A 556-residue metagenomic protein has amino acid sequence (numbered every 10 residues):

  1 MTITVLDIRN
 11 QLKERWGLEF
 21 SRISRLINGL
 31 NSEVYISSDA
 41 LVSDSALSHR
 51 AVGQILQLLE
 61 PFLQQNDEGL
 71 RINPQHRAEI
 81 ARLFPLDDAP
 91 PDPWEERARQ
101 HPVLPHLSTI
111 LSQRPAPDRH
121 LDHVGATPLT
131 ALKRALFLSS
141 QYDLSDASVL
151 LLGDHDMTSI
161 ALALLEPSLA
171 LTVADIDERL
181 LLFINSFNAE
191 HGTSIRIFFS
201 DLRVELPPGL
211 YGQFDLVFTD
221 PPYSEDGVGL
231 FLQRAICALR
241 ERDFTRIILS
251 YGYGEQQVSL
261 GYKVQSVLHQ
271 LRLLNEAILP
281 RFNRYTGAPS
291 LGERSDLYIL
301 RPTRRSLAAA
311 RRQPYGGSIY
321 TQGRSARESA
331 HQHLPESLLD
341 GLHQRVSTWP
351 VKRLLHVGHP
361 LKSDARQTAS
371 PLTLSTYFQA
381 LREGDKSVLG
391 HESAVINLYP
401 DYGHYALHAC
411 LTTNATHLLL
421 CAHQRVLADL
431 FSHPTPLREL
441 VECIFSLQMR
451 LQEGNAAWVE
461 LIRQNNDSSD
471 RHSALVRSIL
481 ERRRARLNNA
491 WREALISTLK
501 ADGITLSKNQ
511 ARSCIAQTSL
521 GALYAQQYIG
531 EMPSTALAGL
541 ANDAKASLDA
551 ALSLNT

Functional and structural regions predicted by a protein language model:
T2-L150, H155-L164, S347, V351-E383 (+2 more regions): S-adenosyl-L-methionine
L164-L171, N414-T416: Conserved S-adenosyl-L-methionine
A174-G212, L216: S-adenosyl-L-methionine
R203-V217, E225, L354, L381-A394: A short acidic, Gly/Pro-enriched loop at the edge of an enzyme's catalytic core that lines a small-molecule cofactor
Y223-A235: A short, conserved alpha-helix within the catalytic core of class I
Q233-P289, S295, H423-V441, F445: C-terminal substrate-binding/active-site "lid" region of AdoMet-derived donor-dependent transferases
Q270-G316, V441-A485: Class I S-adenosyl-L-methionine
R305-L307, R311-N455, E460, Q464-S469: Long, charge-rich C-terminal accessory regions
